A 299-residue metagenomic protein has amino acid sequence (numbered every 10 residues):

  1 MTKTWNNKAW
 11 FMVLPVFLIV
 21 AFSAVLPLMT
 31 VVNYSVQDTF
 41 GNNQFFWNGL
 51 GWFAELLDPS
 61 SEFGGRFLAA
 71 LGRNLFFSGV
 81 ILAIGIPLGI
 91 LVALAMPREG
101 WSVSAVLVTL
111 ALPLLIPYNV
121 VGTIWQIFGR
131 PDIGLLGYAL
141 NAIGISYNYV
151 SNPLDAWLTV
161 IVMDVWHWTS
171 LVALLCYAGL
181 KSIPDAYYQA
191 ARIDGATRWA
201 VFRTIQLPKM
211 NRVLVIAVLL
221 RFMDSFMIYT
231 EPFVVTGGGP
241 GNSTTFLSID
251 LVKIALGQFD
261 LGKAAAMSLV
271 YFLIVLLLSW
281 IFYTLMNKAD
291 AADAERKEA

Functional and structural regions predicted by a protein language model:
T2-A299: A structural signal for multi-pass alpha-helical bundles of membrane permease subunits that mediate small-molecule
